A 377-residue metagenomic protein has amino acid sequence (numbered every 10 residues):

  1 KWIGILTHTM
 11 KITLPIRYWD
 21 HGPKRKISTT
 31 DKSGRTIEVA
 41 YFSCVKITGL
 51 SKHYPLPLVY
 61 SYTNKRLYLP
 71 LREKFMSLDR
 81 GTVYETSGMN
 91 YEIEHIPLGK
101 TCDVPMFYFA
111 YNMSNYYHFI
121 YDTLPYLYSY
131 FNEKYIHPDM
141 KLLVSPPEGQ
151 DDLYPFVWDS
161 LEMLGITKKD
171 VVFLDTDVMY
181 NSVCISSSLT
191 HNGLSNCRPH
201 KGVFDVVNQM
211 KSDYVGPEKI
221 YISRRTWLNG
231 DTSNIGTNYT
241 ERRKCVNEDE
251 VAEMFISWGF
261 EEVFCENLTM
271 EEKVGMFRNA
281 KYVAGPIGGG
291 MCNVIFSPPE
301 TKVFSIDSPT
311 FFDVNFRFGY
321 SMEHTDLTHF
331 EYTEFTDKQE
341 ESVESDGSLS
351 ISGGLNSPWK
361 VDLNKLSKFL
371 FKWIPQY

Functional and structural regions predicted by a protein language model:
K1-Y377: The feature primarily captures lumenal catalytic ectodomains of type II secretory-pathway glycosyltransferases
